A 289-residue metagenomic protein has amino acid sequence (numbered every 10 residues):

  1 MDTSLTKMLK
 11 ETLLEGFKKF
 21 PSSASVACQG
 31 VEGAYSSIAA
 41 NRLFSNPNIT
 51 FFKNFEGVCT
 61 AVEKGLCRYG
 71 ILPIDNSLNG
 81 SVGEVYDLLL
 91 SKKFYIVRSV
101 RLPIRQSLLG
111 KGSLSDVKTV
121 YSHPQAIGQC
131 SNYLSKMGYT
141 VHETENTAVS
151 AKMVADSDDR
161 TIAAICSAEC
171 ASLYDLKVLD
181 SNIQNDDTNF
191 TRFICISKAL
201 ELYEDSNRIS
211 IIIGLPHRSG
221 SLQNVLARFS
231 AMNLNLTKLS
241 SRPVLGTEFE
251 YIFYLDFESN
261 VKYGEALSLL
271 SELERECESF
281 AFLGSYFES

Functional and structural regions predicted by a protein language model:
M1-S289: Domain-level signature for soluble enzymes in the chorismate/prephenate branch of the shikimate pathway
